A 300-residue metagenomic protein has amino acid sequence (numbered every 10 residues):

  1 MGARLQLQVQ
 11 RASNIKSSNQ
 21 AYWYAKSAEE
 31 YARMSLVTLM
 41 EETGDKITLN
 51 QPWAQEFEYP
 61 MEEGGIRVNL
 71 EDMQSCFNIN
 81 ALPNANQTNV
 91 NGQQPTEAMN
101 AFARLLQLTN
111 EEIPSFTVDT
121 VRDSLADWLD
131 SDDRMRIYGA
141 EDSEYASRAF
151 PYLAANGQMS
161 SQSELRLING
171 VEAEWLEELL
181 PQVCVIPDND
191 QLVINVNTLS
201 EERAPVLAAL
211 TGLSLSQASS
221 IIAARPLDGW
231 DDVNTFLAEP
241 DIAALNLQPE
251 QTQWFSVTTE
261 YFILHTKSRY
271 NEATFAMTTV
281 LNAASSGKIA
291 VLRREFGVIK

Functional and structural regions predicted by a protein language model:
G2-K300: Compositionally biased linear targeting/interaction segments
